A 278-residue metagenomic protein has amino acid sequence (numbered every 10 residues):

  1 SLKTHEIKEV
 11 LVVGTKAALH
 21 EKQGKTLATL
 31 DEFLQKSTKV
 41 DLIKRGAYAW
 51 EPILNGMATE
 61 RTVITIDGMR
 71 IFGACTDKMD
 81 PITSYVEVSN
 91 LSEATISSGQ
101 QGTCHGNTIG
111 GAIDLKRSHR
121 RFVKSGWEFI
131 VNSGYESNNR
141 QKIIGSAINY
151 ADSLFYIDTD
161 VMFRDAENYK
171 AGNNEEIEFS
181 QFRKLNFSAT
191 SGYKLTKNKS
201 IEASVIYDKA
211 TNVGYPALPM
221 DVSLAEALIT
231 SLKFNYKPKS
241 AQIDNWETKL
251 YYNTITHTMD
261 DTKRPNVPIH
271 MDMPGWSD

Functional and structural regions predicted by a protein language model:
S1-D31, T59: Short, acidic, small-residue-rich periplasmic hinge/interaction motif at the N-terminus of Gram-negative outer-membrane
D31-R70: Extracytoplasmic beta-strand/coil segments of soluble accessory domains associated with Gram-negative outer-membrane
L42, R70-S98: Short acidic/polar hinge/loop motifs at secondary-structure boundaries that mediate gating or recognition
W50, I109-G111, W127-F129, K142-S146 (+3 more regions): Hydrophobic, lipid-facing positions within transmembrane beta-strands of outer-membrane proteins
T62, S125-F129, K142, S153-I157 (+4 more regions): Outer-envelope beta-barrel architecture signal
V86-I130: A beta-strand signature from Gram-negative outer-membrane beta-barrel systems, especially the internal plug domain
D114, A147-A225: Periplasmic-side early beta-strands and strand-to-turn transitions of outer-membrane beta-barrels
E178-S180, N198-W246, Y252-S277: Flexible loop and strand-edge segments within Gram-negative outer membrane beta-barrel domains
